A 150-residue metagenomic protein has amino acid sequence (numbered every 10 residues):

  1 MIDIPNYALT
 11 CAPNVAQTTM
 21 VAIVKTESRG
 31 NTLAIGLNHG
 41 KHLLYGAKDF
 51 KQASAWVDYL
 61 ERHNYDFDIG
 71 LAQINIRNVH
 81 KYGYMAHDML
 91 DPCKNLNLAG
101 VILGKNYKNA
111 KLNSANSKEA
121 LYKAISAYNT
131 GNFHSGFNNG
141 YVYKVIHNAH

Functional and structural regions predicted by a protein language model:
M1-T18, T26-I35, G46-H150: Non-catalytic cell-wall polysaccharide-engagement segments
L37-G40: Short Gly/aromatic-enriched secondary-structure transition segments
H42-L44: Eukaryotic N-terminal accessory cofactor-binding modules
